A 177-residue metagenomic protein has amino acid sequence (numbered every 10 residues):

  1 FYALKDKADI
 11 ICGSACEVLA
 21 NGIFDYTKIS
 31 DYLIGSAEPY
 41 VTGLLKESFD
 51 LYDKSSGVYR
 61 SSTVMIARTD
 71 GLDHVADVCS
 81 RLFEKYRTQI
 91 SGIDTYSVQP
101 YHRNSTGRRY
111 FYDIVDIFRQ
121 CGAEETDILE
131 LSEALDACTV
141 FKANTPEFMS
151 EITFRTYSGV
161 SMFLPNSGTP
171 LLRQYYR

Functional and structural regions predicted by a protein language model:
F1-R177: Terminal, contiguous helix-loop blocks that mediate binding/assembly
